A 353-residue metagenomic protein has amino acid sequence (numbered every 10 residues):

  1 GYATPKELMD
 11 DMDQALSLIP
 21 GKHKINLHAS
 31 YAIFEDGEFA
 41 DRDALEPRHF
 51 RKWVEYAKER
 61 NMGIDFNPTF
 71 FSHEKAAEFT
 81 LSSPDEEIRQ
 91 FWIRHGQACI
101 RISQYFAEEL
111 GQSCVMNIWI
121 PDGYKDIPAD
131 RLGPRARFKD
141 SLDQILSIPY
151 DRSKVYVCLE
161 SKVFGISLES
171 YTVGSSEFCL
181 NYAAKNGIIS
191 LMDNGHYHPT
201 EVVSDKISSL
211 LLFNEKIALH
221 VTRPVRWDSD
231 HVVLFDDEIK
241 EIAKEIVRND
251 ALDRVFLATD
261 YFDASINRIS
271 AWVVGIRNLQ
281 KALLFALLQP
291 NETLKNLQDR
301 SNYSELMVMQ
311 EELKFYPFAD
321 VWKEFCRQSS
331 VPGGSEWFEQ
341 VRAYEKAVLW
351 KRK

Functional and structural regions predicted by a protein language model:
G1-P84, F91, I100-I102, E108 (+6 more regions): Alpha/beta catalytic barrel-like cores
S30, W119-G123, E160-K162, D260-F262: Short loop/turn motifs enriched for small/polar and acidic residues
S83-D85, S208-S209: Short, hinge-like loop/turn segments at secondary-structure boundaries
E87-A98, D140: A non-catalytic, amphipathic alpha-helix used as a structural packing/dimerization or gating element in enzyme scaffolds
F106, K125-E238: Acidic/histidine-rich catalytic cores of soluble enzymes
S113-G123, I127: Aromatic- and glycine-enriched pocket-lining scaffold segments that form the walls of small-molecule binding clefts
